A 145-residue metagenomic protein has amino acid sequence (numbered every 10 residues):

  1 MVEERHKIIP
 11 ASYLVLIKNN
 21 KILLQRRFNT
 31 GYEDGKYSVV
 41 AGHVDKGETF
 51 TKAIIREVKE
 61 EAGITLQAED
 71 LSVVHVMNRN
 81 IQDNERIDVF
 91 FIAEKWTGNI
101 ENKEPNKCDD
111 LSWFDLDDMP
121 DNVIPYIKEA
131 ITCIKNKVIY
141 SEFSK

Functional and structural regions predicted by a protein language model:
M1-I22, H43, V74-V76, I92: Conserved N-terminal beta-strand and adjoining loop/helix that marks the start of the Nudix/MutT-like hydrolase domain
I9, I17, D34, V39 (+3 more regions): Short connector loops at helix/strand junctions that flank enzyme active sites, especially segments positioning acidic
Y13, D70, D110: Conserved beta-strand and immediately adjacent loop positions that scaffold enzyme active sites
K18, M77-I100, A130-I134: Active-site-adjacent beta-strand/loop module that shapes the phosphate/pyrophosphate-binding cleft
K21-E60: Conserved Nudix-box catalytic region and its N-terminal flanking loop in Nudix hydrolases and closely related
T65-H75: A short coil-to-beta-strand element that immediately follows conserved catalytic motifs
K103-C133: NUDIX/MutT-family hydrolases
E129-K145: Charged phosphate-binding loop/patch that engages nucleotide di/tri-phosphates or the phosphate backbone of nucleic
